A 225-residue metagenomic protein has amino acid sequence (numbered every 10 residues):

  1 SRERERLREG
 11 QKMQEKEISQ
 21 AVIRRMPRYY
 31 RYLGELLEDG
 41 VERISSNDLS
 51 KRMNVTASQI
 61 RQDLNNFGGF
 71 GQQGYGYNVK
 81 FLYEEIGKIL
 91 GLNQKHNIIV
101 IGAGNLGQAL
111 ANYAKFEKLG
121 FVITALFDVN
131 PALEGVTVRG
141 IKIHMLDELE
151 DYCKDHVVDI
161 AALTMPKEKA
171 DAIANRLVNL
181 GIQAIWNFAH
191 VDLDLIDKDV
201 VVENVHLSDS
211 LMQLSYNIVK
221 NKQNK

Functional and structural regions predicted by a protein language model:
S1-K12: Short, Lys/Arg-enriched N-terminal segments with co-localized hydrophobic residues within the first ~10-30 amino acids
Q11-E42: Extreme N-terminal segment that seeds HTH/winged-HTH DNA-binding domains in transcriptional regulators
G34-L37, I141-N224: Phosphate-bearing ligand-interacting subdomains that bind or position ATP/ADP/UDP/GDP/NAD(P) or nucleotide-linked
R43, N47, R52-K95: HTH-adjacent hinge/linker in prokaryotic transcriptional regulators
A103: Glycine-rich Rossmann-fold phosphate-binding loop(s) that bind the pyrophosphate of adenine dinucleotide cofactors
L106: Hydrophobic/small residue at the entry helix of a nucleotide-binding pocket
E117-R139: NAD(P)-binding Rossmann-fold cofactor-contacting core
